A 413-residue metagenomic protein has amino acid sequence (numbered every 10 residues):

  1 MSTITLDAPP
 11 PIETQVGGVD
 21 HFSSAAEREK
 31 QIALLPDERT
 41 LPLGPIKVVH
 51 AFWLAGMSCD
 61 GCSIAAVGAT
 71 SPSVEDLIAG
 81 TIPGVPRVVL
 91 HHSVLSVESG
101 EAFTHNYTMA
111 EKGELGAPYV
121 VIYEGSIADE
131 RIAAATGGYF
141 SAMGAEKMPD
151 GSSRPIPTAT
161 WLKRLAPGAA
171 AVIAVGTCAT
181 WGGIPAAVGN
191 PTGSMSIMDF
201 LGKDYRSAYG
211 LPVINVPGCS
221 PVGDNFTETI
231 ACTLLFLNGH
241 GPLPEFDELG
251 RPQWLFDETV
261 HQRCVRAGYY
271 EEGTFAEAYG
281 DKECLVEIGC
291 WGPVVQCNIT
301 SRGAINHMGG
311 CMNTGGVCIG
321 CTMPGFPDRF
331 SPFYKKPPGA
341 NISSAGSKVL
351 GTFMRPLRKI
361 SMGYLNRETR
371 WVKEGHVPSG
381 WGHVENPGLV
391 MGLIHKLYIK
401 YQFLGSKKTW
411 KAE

Functional and structural regions predicted by a protein language model:
S2-S301, H307-C311, P324-S331, K400 (+1 more regions): Iron-sulfur-associated redox domains of electron-transfer enzymes in respiratory and anaerobic energy metabolism
M312-T314, I319-T322, P332-E413: Terminal low-complexity/disordered tails
